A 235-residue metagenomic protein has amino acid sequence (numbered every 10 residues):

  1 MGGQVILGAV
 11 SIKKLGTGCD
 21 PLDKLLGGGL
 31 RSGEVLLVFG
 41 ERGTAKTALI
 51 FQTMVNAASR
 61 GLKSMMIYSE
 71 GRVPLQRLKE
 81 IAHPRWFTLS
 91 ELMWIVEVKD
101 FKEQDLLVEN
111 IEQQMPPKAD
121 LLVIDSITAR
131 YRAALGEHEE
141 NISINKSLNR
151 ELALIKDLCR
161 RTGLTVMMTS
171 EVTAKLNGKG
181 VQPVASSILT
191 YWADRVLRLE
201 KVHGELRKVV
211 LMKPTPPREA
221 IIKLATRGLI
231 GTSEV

Functional and structural regions predicted by a protein language model:
M1-V10: Charged, amphipathic alpha-helical linker segments immediately N-terminal to NTP-binding catalytic cores
L15-C19, T47, F101-Q104, N145-L148: A conditional alpha-helix N-cap/helix-loop micro-motif detector
T17-G29: Pre-Walker A adenine-sensing motif
L22, V38, L78, M93 (+3 more regions): Conserved RecA-like P-loop NTPase ATPase core
R31-I111: Conserved P-loop
F101, E109-Y191: P-loop NTPase motor core
L158-V235: Phosphate-binding/switch region of NTP-binding enzymes
